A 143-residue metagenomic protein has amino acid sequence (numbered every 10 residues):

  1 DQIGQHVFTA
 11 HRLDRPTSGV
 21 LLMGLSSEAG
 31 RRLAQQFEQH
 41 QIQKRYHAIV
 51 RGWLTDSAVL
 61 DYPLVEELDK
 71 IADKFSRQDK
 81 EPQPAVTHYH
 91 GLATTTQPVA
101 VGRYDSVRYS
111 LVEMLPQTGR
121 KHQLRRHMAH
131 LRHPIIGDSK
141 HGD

Functional and structural regions predicted by a protein language model:
D1-D143: RNA pseudouridine synthases
